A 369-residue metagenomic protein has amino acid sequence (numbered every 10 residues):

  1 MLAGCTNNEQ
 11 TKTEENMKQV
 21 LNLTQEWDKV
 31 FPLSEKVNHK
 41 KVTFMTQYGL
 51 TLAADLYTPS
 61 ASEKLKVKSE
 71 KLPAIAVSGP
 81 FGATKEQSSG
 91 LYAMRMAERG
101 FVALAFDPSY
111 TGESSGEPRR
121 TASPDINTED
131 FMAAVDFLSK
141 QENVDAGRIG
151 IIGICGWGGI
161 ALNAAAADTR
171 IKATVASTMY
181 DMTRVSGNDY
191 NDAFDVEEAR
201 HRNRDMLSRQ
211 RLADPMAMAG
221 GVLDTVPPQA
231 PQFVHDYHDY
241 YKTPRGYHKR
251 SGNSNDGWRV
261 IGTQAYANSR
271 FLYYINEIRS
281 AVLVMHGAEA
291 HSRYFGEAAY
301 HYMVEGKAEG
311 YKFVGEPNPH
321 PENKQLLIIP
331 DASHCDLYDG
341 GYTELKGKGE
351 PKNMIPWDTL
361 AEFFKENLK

Functional and structural regions predicted by a protein language model:
Q19-S69, G347-E350: N-terminal cap/lid segment of alpha/beta-hydrolase-fold proteins
G82-M94, P108, G296: The serine-hydrolase catalytic nucleophile loop
R95-S115: Conserved alpha/beta-hydrolase
T121-E142: Alpha/beta-hydrolase active-site loop
N143-C155: Alpha/beta-hydrolase fold nucleophile elbow
L162-P244: Alpha/beta-hydrolase-fold enzymes
I278, V284-H286: Short beta-strand/loop motif that positions the catalytic acidic residue of the alpha/beta-hydrolase fold
A332-N353: Catalytic histidine-centered segment of alpha/beta-hydrolase-like enzymes
